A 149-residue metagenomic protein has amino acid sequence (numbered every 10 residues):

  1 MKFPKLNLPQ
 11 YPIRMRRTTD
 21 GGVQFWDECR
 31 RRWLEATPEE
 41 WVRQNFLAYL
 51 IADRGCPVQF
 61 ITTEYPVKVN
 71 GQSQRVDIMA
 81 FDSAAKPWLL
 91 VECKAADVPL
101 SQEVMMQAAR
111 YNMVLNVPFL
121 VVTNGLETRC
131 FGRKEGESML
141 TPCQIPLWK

Functional and structural regions predicted by a protein language model:
M1-F119, L126-K149: A short, conserved, highly charged catalytic patch centered on acidic carboxylates
